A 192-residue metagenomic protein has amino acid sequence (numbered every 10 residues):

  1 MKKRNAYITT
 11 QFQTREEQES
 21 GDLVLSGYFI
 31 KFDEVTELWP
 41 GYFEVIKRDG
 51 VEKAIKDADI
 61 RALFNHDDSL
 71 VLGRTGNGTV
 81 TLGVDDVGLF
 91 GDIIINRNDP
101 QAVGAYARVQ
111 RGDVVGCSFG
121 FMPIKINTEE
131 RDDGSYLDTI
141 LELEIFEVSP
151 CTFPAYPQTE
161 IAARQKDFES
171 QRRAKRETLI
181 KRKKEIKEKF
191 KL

Functional and structural regions predicted by a protein language model:
M1-D57, R172-K181: Polar/acidic, low-complexity leader/linker segments enriched in S/T/G and N/D
Q11, R15-D22, R61, T79-R176: Residue microenvironments linked to proteolytic maturation and disulfide-stabilized extracellular modules
E34-V35, D67-L70, R97-D99, K125: Short, charged/polar surface micro-motifs in flexible loops or helix N-caps
T36-L38, L72-G73, Y156-T159: Short helix/loop capping segments that flank catalytic or ligand/cofactor-binding pockets
I46-R48, G73, N96: Helix N-cap / beta->alpha transition motif
A58-L70, C117: Short conserved beta-strand and strand-loop elements enriched in small hydrophobics with frequent Asp/Gly
N65-N77, V84: A surface-exposed loop-and-adjacent beta-strand signature within N-terminal beta-sandwich domains that mediate ligand
F168-L192: Short linear clamp-binding motif
